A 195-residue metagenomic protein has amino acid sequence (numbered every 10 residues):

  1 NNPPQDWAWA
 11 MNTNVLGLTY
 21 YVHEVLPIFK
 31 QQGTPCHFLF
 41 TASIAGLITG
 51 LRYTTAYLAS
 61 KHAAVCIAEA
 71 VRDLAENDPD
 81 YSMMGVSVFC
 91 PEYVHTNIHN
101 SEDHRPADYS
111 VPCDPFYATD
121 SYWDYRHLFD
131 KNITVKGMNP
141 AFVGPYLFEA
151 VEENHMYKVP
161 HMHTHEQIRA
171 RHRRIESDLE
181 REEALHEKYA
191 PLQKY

Functional and structural regions predicted by a protein language model:
N1-W9: Substrate-binding pocket helix/loop in short-chain dehydrogenase/reductase
N2, T49-L58: Active-site loop-to-helix junction immediately N-terminal to the catalytic Tyr of the SDR YXXXK motif in Rossmann-fold
V22, S60: Active-site helix of classical SDR
E24-T34: A short helix-coil junction within the Rossmann-fold of NAD(P)-dependent oxidoreductases
P27, D73-N77: Alpha-helical segment proximal to the catalytic Tyr-Lys
S43: Residue(s) in the substrate-gating loop at a strand-loop-helix junction that position the organic substrate next
N77-K158: SDR active-site lid
